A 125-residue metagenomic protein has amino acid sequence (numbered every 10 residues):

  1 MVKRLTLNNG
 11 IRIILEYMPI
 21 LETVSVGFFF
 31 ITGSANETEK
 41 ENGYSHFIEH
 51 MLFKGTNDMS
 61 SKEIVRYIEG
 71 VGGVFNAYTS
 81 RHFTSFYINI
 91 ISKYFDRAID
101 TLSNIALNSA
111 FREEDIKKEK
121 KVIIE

Functional and structural regions predicted by a protein language model:
M1-T23: N- or domain-start disorder-to-order transition segments that initiate the globular core
T6, Y17, I64-E125: Charge-rich, well-structured scaffold segments of protease-associated domains
I20, S25-N89: M16/MPP (pitrilysin/insulinase) zinc-metallopeptidase core fold and M16-derived inactive scaffolds
